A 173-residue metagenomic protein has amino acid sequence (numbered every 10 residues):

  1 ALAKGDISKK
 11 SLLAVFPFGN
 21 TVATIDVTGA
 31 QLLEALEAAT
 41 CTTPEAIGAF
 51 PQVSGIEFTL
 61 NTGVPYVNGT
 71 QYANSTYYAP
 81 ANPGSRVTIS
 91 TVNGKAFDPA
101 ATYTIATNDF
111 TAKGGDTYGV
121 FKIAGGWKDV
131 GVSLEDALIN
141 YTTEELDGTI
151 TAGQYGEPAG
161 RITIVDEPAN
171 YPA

Functional and structural regions predicted by a protein language model:
A1-A173: Catalytic centers of hydrolytic enzymes
